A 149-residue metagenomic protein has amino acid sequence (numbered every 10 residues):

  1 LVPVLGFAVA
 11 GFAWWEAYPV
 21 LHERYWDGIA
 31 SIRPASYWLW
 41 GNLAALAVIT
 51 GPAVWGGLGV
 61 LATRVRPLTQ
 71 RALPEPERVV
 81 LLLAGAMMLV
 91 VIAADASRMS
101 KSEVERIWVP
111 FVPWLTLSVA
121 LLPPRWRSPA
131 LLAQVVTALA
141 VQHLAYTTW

Functional and structural regions predicted by a protein language model:
L1-T63: Membrane-lumen/periplasm interface segments of specific transmembrane helices in polyprenyl phosphate-linked
L1-V2, P124-T148: Signature aromatic-anchored transmembrane alpha helix within multi-pass, membrane-resident enzymes that catalyze glycan
N42-G51, S102-P124: Hydrophobic/aromatic-rich transmembrane helices and adjacent perimembrane loops
V48-E77, V90-A94, L117-S118: Hydrophobic, aromatic-rich transmembrane alpha-helices and their immediate juxtamembrane boundary segments
R71-A86, P124-L132: Membrane-interfacial loop-to-transmembrane alpha-helix junctions, especially the N-terminal start
E75, G85-D95, K101, V112: A C-terminal functional module that forms or caps the active site or interfaces directly with catalytic machinery
D95-F111, Y146-W149: Membrane-interface catalytic loops of GT-C/OST-like multi-pass glycosylation enzymes that act
